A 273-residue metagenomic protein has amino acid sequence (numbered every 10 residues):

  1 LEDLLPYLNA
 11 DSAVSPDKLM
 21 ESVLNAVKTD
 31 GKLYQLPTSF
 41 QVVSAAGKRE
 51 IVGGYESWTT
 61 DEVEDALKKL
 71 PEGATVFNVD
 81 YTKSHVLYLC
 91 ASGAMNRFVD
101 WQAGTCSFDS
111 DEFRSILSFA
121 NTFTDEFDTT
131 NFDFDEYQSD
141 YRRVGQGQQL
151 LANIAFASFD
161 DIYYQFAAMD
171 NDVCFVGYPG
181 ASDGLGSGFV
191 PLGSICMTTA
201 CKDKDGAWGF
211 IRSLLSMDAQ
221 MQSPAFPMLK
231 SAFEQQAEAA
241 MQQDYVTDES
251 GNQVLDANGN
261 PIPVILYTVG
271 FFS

Functional and structural regions predicted by a protein language model:
L1-K18, R49, Y55, Y141-L151 (+1 more regions): Extracytoplasmic "Venus flytrap"/periplasmic binding protein-like
L1-V43, D172-P179: Hinge/lid segment of periplasmic solute-binding proteins
L5-K18, N96-I116, G180-L185: Short, solvent-exposed loop/beta-turn-alpha elements that line the ligand-binding surface or hinge of extracytoplasmic
N25-V43, E62-N121, Q146-I154: Extracytoplasmic/periplasmic solute-binding protein
E50-W58, E126, A200-A207: Short helix-loop capping/hinge motifs at secondary-structure junctions, enriched in acidic/polar residues
A103-E136, Y164, N171-Y178: Glycine-centered hinge/linker elements that transmit conformational signals in sensory and ligand-binding systems
A155-N171: A ligand-binding cleft/hinge motif common to bilobed small-molecule-binding domains
F166-D248, Q253-V254, P261-V269: Extracytoplasmic/periplasmic substrate-recognition and gating elements
